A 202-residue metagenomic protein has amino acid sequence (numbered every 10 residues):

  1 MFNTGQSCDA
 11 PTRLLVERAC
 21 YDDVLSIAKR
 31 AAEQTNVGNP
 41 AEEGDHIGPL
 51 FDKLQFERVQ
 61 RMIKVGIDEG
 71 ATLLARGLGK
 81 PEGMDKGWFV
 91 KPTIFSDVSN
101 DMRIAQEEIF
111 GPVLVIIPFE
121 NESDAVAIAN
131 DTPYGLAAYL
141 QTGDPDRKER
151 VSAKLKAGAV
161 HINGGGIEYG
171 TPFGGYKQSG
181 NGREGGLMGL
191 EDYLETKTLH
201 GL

Functional and structural regions predicted by a protein language model:
M1-S99, I162: ALDH superfamily catalytic-core signature
N36, I63, K86-L202: Conserved C-terminal structural/oligomerization subdomain of aldehyde/semialdehyde dehydrogenase
